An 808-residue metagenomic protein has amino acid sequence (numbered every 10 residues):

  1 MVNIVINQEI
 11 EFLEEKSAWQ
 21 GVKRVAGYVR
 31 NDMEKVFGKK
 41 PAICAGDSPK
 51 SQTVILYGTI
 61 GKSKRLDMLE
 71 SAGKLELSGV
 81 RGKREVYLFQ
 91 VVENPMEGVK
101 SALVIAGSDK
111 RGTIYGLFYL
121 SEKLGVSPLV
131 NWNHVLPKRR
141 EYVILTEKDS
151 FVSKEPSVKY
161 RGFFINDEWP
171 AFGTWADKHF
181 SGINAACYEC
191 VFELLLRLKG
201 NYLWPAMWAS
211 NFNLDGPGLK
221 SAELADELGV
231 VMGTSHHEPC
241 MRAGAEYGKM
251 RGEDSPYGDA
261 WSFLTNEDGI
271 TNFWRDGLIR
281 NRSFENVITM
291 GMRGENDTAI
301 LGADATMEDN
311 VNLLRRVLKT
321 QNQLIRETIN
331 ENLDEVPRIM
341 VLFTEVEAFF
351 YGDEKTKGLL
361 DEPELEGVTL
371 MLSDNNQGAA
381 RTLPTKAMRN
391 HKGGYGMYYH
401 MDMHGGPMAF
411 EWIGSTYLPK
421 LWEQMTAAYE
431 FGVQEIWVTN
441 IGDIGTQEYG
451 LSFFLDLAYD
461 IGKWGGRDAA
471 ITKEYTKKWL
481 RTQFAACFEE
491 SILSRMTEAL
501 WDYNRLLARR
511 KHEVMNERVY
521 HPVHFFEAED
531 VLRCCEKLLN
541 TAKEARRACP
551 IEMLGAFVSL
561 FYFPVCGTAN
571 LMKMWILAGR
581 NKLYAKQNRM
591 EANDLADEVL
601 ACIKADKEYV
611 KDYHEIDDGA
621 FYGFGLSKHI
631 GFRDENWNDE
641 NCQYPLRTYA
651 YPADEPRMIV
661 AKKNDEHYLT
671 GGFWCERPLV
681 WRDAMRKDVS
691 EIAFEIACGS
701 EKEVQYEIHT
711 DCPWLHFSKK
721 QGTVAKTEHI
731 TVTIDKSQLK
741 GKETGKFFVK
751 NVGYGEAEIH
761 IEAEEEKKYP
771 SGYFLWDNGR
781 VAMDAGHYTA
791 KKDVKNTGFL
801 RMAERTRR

Functional and structural regions predicted by a protein language model:
M1-K154: Contiguous, structured surface segment used for ligand recognition
G38, K138, Y142-T146, G216-L219 (+5 more regions): Gly/Pro-rich turn-and-neighbor structural signature
V104-G107, N166-A185, N201-N213, M250-I270 (+3 more regions): The substrate-binding groove and active-site-proximal loops of carbohydrate-active enzymes, especially glycoside
L196, N201-W204, L214, K220 (+2 more regions): Structured mid-domain segments that build the active-site/substrate or prosthetic-cofactor binding neighborhood
E527-E695, K746-F747: Histidine-centered catalytic/metal-binding microenvironments
F694, I730, K740-G755, I759-I761: A short beta-strand micro-motif common to beta-rich folds, especially ectodomain repeats
G699-T731: Surface-exposed binding patches on compact interaction domains or structured appendages
S771-R807: Glycan-recognition and processing domains
